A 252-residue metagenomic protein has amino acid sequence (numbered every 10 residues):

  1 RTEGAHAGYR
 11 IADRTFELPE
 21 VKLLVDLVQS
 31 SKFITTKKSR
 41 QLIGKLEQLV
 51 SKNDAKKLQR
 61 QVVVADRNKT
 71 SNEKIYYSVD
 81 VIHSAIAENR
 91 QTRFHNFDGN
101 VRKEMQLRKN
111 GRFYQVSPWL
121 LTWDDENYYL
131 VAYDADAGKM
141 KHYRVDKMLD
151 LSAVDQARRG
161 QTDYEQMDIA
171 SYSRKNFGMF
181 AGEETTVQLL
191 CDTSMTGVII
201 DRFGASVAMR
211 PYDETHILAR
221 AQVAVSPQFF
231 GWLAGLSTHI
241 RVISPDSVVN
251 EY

Functional and structural regions predicted by a protein language model:
R1-A12: Minor-groove-contacting beta-hairpin "wing" of winged helix-turn-helix DNA-binding domains
T2, T122-D124, Y212: Short beta-strand micro-motifs enriched in acidic
A5-A7, E126, D146, E214-I217: Beta-strand-connecting loop/turn residues
R10, R93, Y129-V131, L218 (+1 more regions): General beta-strand recognition
I11-K103: Bulky hydrophobic/aromatic content
D13, K147, D155, C191-T193 (+1 more regions): Non-catalytic surface loops within mature trypsin-like serine protease
D66-Q188: Core beta-strand-centered patch of the WYL/Sm-like small regulatory domain
I169-Y252: Polybasic (Lys/Arg-rich)
